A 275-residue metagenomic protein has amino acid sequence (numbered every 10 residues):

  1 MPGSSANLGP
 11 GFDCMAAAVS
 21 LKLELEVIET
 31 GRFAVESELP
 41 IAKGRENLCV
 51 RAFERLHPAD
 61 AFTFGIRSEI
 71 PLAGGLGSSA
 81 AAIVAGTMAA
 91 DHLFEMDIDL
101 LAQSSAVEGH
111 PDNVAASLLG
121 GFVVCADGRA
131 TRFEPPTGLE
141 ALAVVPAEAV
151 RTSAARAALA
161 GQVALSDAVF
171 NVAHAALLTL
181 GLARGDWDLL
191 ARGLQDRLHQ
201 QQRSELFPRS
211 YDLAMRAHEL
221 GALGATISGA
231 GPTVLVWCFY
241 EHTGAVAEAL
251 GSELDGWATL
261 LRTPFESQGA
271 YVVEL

Functional and structural regions predicted by a protein language model:
M1-G74, H92-M96, F265-Q268, V273-L275: ATP-binding N-lobe of GHMP and related small-molecule kinases
M1-M15, S68-A90, G109-N113, A225-P232: Glycine/serine-rich anion-binding loops at beta->alpha junctions that coordinate negatively charged ligand groups
P2, R67, S117-G120, A126 (+2 more regions): Short beta-strand segments
L21, L76-D97, L118-V123: DPxDG-like acidic metal-binding loop motif
E29, D127, P146, V236-Y240: Short beta-strand-to-loop capping motifs
D97-E140, Y211, A225, L235: Alpha/beta catalytic cores of group-transfer enzymes, especially the acyltransferase/condensing modules of polyketide
V145-E205: Active-site rim beta-loop-alpha module in soluble metabolic enzymes
L182-L275: Glycine-rich, charge-dense phosphate/pyrophosphate-binding loop(s) and the adjacent flexible "lid"/catalytic subdomain
